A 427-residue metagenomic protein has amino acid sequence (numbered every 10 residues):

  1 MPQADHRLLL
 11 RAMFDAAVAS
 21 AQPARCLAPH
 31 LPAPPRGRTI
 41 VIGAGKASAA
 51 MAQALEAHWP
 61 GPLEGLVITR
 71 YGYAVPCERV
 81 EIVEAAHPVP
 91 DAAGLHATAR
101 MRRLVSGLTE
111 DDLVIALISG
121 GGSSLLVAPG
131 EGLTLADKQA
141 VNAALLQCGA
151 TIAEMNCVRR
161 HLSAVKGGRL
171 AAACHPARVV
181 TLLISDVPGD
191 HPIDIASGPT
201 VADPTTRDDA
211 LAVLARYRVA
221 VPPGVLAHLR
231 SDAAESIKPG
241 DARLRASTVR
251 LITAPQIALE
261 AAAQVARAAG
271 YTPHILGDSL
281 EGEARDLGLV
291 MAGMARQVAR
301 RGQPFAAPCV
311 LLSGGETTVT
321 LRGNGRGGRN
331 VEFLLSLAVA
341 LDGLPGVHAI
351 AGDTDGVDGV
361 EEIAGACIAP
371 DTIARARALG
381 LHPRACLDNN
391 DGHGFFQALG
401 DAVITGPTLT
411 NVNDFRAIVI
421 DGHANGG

Functional and structural regions predicted by a protein language model:
M1-I42, A50-M51: An N-terminal, well-structured beta->alpha segment
A54-L63, R79-E81, P129-A140, C174-P176 (+3 more regions): A glycine- and small-aliphatic-rich helix-loop capping segment at beta-alpha/alpha-beta transitions that lines
T69-E110, A153, V158-R159: Glycine-rich oxoanion-binding loops at beta->alpha junctions
S106-D194, P199-A202, D388-D391, F395 (+3 more regions): Glycine-rich, mobile lid/loop segments that gate access to catalytic sites or pores
L133-A150, D203-V219, G323-A349: Gly/Ser/Thr-rich active-site loops/lids in small-molecule metabolic enzymes that frequently grip phosphoryl groups
V180, A202-A292: Accessory alpha-helical/coil subdomains and C-terminal extensions that flank or cap enzyme catalytic cores
I257, G270-A351, G359-V360: Active-site segments that bind and position negatively charged phosphate/pyrophosphate groups
L334-G427: Internal helix-turn-beta structural module
